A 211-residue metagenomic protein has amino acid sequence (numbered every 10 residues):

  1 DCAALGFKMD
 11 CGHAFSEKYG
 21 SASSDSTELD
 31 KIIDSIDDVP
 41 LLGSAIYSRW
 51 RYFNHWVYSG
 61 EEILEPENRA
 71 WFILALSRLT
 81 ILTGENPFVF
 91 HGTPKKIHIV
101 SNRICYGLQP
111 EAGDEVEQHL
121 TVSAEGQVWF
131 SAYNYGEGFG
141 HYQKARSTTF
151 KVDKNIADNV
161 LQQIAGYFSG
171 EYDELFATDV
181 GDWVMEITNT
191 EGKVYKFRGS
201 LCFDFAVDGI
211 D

Functional and structural regions predicted by a protein language model:
M9, F15-E117, Y142-D211: Short, well-ordered, aromatic-rich surface patches in folded extracellular/luminal domains
V122-Q127, T188-G192: Short acidic-glycine loop/turn motifs at beta-strand connectors
A124-G138: N-terminal glycine/threonine-rich, aromatic-flanked beta-hairpin/loop signature
